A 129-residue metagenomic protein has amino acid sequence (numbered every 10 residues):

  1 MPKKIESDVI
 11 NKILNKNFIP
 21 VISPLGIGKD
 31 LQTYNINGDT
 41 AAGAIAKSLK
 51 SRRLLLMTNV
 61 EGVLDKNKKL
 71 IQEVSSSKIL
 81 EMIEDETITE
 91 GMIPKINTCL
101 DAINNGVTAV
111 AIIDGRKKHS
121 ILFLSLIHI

Functional and structural regions predicted by a protein language model:
M1-K117: Nucleotide/pyrophosphate-binding catalytic subdomain
H119-F123: C-terminal/domain-terminus segments
I127-I129: Conserved small/polar residues in nucleotide/adenosyl-binding loops
